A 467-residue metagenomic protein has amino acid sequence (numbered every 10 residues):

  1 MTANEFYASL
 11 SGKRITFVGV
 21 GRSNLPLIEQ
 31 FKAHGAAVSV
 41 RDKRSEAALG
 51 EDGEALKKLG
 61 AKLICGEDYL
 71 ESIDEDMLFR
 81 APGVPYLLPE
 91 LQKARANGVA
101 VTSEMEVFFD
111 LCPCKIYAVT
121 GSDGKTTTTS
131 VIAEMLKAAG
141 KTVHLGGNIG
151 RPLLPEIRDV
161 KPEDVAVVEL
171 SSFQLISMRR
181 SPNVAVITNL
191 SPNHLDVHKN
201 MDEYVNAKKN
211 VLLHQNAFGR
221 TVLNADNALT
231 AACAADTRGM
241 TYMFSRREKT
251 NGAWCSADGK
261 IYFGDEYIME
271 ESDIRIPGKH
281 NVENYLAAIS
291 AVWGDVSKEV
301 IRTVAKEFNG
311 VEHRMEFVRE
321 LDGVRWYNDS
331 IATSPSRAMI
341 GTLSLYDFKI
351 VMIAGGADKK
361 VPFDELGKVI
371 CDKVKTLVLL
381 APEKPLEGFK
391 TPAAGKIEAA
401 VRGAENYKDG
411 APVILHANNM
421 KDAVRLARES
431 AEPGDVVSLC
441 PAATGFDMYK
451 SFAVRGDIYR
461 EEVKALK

Functional and structural regions predicted by a protein language model:
M1-S103, V107: N-terminal leader/targeting and accessory segments in enzymes
A3-R14, N24-H34, T142, E271-T376: Nucleotide phosphate-binding/pyrophosphate-handling subdomain across enzymes that bind or process nucleotide phosphates
F31, L78, V101, V119 (+12 more regions): Residue-level signal for inorganic ion chemistry
A37-R44, T221-A225, V351-A354, K373-E383 (+1 more regions): Short internal beta-strands
D42-K43, I64-E67, T102-E106, R238-S256 (+4 more regions): Beta-strand->loop->alpha-helix junctions that form or flank phosphate-binding loops in nucleotide-handling enzymes
G53-A61, D364-D435: C-terminal helical cap/extension that packs against the catalytic core of soluble nucleotide-cofactor enzymes
L70-E75, P82-A225, L229-M240, E429 (+2 more regions): Phosphate-binding loop of NTP-binding sites
M178-S181, V211-A217, A235-T237, S344-Y346 (+2 more regions): Short, conserved loop/helix-junction motifs that constitute active-site signature segments in enzyme catalytic cores
